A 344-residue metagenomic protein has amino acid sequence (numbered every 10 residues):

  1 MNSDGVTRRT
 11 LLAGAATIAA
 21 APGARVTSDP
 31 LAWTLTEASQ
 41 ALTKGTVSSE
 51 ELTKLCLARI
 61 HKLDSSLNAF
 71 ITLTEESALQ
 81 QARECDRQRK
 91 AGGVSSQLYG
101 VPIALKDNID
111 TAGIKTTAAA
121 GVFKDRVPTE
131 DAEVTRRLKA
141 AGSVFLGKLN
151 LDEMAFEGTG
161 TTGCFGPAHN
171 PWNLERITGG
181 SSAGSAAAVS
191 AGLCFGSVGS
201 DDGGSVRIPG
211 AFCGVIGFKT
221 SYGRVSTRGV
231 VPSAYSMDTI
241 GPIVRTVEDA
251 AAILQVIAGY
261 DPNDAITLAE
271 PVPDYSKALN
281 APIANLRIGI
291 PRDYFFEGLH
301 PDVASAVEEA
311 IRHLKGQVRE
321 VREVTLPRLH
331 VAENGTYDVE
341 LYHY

Functional and structural regions predicted by a protein language model:
M1-G93, V256-Y344: Amidase signature
A15, V26-G203, A310-R312, Q317: Gly/Ser-rich catalytic/binding loops embedded in alpha/beta enzyme cores
I71-T72, F165-W172, G217-Y222, N334-Y344: Short, structured secondary-structure boundary patches
G93, R126-V127, E175-G179, R207 (+3 more regions): Short Gly/Pro-enriched turn/cap motifs at secondary-structure boundaries
I114-K115, A155-E157, I208, L299-H300 (+1 more regions): Short glycine-/acidic-enriched loop or helix-start segments at secondary-structure transitions that form or flank
V122-R126, N173-R176, D238-G241, F295 (+1 more regions): Conserved short-loop catalytic and cofactor-binding motifs
T159-T161, F165-P167, A186-N285, G289-P291 (+2 more regions): Fold-level recognition of mixed alpha/beta catalytic cores in primary-metabolism enzymes, strongest
